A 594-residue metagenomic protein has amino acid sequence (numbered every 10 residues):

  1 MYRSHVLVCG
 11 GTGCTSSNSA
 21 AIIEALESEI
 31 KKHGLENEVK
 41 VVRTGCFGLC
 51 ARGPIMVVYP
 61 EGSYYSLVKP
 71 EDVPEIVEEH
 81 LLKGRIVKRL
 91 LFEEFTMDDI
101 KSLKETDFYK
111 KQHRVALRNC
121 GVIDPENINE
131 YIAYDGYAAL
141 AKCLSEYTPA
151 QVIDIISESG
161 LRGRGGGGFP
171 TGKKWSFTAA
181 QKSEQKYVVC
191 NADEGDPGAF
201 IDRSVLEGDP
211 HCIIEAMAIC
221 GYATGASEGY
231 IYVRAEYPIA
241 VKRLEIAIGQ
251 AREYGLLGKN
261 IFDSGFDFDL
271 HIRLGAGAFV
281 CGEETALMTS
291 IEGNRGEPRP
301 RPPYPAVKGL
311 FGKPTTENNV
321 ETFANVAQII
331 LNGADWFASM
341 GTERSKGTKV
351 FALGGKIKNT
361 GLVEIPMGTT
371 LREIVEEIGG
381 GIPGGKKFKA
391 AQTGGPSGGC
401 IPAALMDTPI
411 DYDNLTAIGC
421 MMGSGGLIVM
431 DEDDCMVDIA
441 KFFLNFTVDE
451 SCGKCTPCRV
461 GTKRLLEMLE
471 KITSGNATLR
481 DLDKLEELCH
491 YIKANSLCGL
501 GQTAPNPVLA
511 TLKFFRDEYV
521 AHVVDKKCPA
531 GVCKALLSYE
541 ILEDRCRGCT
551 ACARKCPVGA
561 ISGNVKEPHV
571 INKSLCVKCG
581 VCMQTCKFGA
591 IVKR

Functional and structural regions predicted by a protein language model:
Y2-H5, S19-R43, P60-R89, A139-I156 (+10 more regions): Ferredoxin-type iron-sulfur electron-transfer modules in oxidoreductases and energy-metabolism complexes
V8, I123-A138, V188-D202, P305-F311 (+2 more regions): Gly-rich Lys/Arg/Thr-decorated short loops/hinges at beta-loop-alpha junctions or inter-strand turns that position
C14, I156-T178, G277-T289, N294-R295 (+2 more regions): Conserved phosphate/anionic-ligand binding catalytic regions in large, soluble enzymes, centered on
R52-M56, P457-K463, A551-V570, V581-R594: Iron-sulfur cluster-binding cysteine motifs and their immediate structural context in ferredoxin-like electron-transfer
L91-E158, N318-G333: Flexible inter-domain linker/hinge segments
K111, V241-M367, G379: Hydrophobic alpha-helical positions that pack around
A216-A218, G368-P383: Short amphipathic, charge-patterned alpha-helical segments
G347-N359, I365, L371, P529-V577 (+1 more regions): C-terminal accessory/binding modules appended to enzymatic or scaffolding proteins
